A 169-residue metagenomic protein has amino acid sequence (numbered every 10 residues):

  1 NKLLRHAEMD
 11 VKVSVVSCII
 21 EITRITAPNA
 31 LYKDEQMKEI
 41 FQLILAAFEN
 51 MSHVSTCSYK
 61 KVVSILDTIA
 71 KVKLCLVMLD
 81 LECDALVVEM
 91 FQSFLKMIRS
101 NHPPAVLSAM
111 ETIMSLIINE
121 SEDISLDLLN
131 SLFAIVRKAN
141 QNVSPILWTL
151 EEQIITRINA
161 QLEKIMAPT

Functional and structural regions predicted by a protein language model:
N1-T169: Eukaryotic alpha-helical solenoid repeat scaffolds
